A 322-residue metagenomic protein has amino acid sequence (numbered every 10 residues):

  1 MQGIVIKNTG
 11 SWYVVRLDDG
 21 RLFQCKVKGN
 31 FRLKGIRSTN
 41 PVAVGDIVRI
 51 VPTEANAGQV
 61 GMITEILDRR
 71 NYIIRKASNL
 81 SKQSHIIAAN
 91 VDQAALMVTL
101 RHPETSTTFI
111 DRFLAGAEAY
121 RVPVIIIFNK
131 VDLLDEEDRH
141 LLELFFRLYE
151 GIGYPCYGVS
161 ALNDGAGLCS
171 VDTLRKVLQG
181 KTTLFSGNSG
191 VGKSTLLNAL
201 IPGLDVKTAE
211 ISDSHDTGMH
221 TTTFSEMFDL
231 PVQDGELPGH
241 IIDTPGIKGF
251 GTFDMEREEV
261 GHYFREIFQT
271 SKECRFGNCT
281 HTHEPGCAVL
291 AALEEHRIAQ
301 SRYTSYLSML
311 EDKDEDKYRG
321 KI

Functional and structural regions predicted by a protein language model:
M1-E118: C-terminal effector/interaction modules appended to NTPase cores
S11, R37-A55, L67-I87, P123-V124 (+2 more regions): Helix-rich effector regions associated with P-loop NTPase G domains
G61, A95, I125, L184 (+1 more regions): Hydrophobic "anchor" residues on beta-strands that sit immediately upstream of conserved functional sites
N90-V98, R121-V131, I152-V159: Conserved beta-strand/loop subsegment of P-loop NTPase cores
S106-T107, D135-L142, G251-M255: Conserved ATPase-coupling elements of RecA-like P-loop NTPase cores
A115-P123, R147-G151, Q269: Arginine/glycine-rich "motif VI" loop of SF2 helicases in the C-terminal RecA-like domain
L133-V191: Canonical P-loop GTPase G-domain recognition
S189, S194-T195, A199: Walker A/P-loop
